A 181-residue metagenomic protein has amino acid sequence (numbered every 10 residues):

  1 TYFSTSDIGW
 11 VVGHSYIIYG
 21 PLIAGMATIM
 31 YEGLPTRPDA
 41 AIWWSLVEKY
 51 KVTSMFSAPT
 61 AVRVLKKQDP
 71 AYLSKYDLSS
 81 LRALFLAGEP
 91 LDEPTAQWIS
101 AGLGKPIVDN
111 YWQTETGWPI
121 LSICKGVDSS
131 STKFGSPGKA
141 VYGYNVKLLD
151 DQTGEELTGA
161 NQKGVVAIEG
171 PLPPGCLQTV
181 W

Functional and structural regions predicted by a protein language model:
T1-Y2, Y19, I23-M26, W44 (+4 more regions): Gly/Ser/Thr-rich phosphate-binding loop
S4-T5, M30-E32, L86-A87, L149 (+1 more regions): Thr-Gly-centered strand-to-loop micro-motif
S6-H14, I18, L34: Conserved AMP-binding
D7, M26-L46: ATP-dependent adenylate-forming carboxylate-activation enzymes
K133-A140, L157-T158: Short Gly/Pro-enriched turn/cap motifs at secondary-structure boundaries
K147-G170: Conserved beta-loop-beta connector loops within the AMP-binding
P173-W181: Conserved ANL (AMP-binding/adenylate-forming) active-site segment centered on the GW(Y/F)…HTG consensus within
